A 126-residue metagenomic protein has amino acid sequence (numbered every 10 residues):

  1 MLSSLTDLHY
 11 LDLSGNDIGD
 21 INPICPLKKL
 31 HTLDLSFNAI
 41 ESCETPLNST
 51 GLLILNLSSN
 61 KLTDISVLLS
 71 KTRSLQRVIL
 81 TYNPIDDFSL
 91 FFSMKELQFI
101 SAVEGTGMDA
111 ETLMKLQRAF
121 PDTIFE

Functional and structural regions predicted by a protein language model:
S4-L8, I24-L30, L47-L52, S70-S74 (+2 more regions): Leucine-rich repeat
L8-L13, L30-L35, L53-L57, Q76-L80 (+1 more regions): Conserved hydrophobic beta-strand positions in leucine-rich repeat
S14, D20, K29, S36-S42 (+3 more regions): Tandem repeat scaffolds
D17, S49, V103-G105: Intrinsically disordered, low-complexity segments enriched in small/polar residues
I21-I24, C43-P46, I65-L68, D86-F91 (+1 more regions): Canonical leucine-rich repeat
I79-E126: Leucine-rich solenoid repeat scaffolds
